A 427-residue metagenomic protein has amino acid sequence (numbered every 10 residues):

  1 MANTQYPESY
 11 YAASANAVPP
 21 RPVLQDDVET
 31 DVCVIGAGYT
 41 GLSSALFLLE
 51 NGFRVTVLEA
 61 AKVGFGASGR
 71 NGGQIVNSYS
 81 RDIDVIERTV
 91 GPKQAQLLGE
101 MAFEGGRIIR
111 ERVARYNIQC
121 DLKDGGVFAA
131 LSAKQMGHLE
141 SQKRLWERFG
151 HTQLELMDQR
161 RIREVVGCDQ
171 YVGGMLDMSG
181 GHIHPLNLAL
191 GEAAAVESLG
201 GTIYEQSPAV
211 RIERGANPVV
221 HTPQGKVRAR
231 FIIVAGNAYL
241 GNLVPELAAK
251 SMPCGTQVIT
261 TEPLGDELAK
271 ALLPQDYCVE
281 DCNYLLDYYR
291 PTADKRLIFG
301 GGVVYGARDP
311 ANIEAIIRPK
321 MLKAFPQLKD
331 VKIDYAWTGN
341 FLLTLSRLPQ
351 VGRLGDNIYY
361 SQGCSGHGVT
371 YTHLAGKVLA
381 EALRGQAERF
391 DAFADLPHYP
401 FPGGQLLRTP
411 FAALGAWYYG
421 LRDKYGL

Functional and structural regions predicted by a protein language model:
M1-V32: Extreme N-terminal leader/targeting segments of oxidoreductases
R21, I118-F128, R161-A195, L199 (+1 more regions): Helix-loop-beta segment of a Rossmann-like dinucleotide-binding subdomain
T30-V57: N-terminal Rossmann-like FAD-binding beta1-loop-alpha1 element of flavoenzymes
E50-R70: Glycine-rich FAD pyrophosphate-binding loop
S78-R160: Dinucleotide-binding Rossmann-like beta1-alpha1 core, especially the glycine-rich loop that anchors the ADP
R107, R115-K123, A209-R211, N217 (+2 more regions): Active-site substrate-recognition segment that forms the wall of the catalytic cavity or substrate channel
G137, S141-L145, Q170-R230: Helical element adjacent to the flavin cofactor pocket in flavoenzyme catalytic cores
A307-D309, E314-K424: C-terminal catalytic lobe of FAD-dependent flavoproteins
